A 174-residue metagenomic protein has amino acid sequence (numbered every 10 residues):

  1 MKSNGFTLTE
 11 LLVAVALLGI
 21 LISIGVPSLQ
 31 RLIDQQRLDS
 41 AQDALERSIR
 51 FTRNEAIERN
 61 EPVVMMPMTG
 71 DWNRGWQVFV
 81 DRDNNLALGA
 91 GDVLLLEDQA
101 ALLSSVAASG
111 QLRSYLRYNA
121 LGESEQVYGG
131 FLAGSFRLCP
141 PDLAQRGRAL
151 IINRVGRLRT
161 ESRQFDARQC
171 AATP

Functional and structural regions predicted by a protein language model:
M1-G19: Glycine-centered recognition micro-motifs in short, flexible terminal segments and loops
K2-S3, I20, I24-R50, N54 (+2 more regions): N-terminal helix-rich module
